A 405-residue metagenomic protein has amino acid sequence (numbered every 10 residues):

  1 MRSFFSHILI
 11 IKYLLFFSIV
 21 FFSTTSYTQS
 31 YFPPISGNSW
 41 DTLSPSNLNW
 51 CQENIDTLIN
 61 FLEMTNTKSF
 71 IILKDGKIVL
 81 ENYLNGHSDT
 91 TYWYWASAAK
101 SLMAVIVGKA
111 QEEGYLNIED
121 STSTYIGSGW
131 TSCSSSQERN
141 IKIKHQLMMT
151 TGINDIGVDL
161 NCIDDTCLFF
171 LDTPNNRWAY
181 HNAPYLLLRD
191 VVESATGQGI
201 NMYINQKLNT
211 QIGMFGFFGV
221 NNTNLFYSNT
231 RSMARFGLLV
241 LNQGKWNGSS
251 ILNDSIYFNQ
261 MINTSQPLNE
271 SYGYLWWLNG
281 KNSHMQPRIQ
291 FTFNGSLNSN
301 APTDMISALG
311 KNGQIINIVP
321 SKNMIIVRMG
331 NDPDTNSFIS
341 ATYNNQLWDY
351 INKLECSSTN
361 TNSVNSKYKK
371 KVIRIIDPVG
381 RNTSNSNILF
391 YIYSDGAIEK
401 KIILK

Functional and structural regions predicted by a protein language model:
M1-S30, T361-V364: Bacterial Sec-dependent N-terminal signal peptides
Q29-T42, E355-R381: Residue-level detector of functionally pivotal "anchor" positions at catalytic/ligand-binding pockets or at interdomain
L58-H87, I316-N317, N323-V327: A short, well-structured edge-of-sheet supersecondary motif
G76, W93-E119, Q146, L188-V192 (+1 more regions): Active-site SXXK
D89, G152-S228: Catalytic-site signature segments of enzymes, centered on catalytic residues
E113-T151, Q198-N229: Active-site helix/loop module of the DD-peptidase/beta-lactamase fold, centered on the serine-lysine SxxK catalytic
D172, Q211-P320, P333-F338: Penicillin-binding protein/beta-lactamase superfamily catalytic region
I388-K405: C-terminal tail/sorting-segment detector
